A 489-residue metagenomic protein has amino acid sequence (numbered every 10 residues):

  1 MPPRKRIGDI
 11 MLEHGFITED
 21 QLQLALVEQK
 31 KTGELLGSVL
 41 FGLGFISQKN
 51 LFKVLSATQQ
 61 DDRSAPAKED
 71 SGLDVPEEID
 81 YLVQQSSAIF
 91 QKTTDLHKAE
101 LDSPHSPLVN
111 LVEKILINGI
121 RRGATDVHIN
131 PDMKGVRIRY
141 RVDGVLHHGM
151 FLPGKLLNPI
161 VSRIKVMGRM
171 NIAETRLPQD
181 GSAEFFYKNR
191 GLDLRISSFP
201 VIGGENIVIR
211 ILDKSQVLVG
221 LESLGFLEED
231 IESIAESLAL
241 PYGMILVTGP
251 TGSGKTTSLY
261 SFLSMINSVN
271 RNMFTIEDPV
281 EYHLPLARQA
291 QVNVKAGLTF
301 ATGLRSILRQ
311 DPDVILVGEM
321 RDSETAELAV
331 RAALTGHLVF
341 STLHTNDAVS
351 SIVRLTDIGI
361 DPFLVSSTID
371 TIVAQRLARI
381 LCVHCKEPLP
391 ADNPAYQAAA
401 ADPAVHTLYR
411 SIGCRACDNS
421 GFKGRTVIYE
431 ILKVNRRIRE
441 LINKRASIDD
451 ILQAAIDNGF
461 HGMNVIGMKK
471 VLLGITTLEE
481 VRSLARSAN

Functional and structural regions predicted by a protein language model:
M1-Q91, T477: Non-catalytic accessory regions
T18, L96-N118, R122-N489: Short, flexible helix-loop junctions that flank or precede catalytic/ligand sites
